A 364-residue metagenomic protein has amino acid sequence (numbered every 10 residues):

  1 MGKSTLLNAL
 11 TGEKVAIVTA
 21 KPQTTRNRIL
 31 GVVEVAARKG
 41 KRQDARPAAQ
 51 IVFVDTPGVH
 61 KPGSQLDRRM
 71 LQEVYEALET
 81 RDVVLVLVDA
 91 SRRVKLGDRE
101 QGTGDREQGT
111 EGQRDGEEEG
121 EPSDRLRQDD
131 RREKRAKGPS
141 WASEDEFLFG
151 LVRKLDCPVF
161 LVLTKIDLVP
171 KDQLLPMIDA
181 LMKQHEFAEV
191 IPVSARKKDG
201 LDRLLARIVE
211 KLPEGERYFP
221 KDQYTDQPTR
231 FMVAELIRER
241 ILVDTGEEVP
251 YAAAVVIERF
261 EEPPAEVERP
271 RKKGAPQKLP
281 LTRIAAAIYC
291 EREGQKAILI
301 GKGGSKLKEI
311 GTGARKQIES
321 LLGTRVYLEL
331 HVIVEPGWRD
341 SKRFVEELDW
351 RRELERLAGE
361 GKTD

Functional and structural regions predicted by a protein language model:
M1-R81, V88: Conserved G1/Walker A P-loop phosphate-binding module
G2, D167-V169, Q173, M177 (+2 more regions): Conserved GTPase G-domain signal focused on the G5
T25, V59-K61, V94, V169-P170 (+1 more regions): Catalytic P-loop NTPase motifs of RecA-like helicase/translocase cores
A37-K41, R46-P47, R69-E107, G112-V190: Conserved C-terminal guanine-recognition region of P-loop GTPase G domains, centered on the G4
D55, T164, S194: Active-site glycine-centered loops adjacent to acidic/histidine catalytic or metal-binding residues that shape
G138-A142, K171, S194, K198 (+3 more regions): Conserved phosphate/pyrophosphate-binding and hydrolysis machinery centered on Walker-type P-loop NTPases, extending
A188-E189, D202, L212-P220, V243 (+1 more regions): Short, structured loop/turn "capping" segments at alpha-beta junctions
T229-D364: P-loop NTP-binding site
